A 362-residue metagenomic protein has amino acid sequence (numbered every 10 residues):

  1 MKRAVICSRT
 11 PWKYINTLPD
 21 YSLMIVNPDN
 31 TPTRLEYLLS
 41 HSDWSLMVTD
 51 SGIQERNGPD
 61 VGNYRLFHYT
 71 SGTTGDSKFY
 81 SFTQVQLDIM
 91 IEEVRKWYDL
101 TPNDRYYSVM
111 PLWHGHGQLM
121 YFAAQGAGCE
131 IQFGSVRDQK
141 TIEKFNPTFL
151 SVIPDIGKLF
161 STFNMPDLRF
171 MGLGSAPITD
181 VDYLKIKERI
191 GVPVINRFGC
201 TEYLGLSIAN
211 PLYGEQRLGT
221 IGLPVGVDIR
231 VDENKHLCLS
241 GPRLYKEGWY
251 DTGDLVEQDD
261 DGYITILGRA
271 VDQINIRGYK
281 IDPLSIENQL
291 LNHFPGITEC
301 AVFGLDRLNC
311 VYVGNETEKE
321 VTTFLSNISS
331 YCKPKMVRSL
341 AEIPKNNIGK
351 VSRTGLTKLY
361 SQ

Functional and structural regions predicted by a protein language model:
M1-P32, S108-M110, K280: Conserved AMP-binding/adenylate-forming
W44, V48-Y64, I91: Flexible, low-complexity linker/hinge segments
Y64-E92, N210: Conserved AMP-binding A3 loop
D88-R105, L112-F149: Conserved AMP-binding/adenylation subdomain of ANL enzymes
T148-S151, F160-Q216: Gly/Ser/Thr-rich phosphate-binding loop
S175, G199, G222, D254 (+1 more regions): Active-site glycine-centered loops adjacent to acidic/histidine catalytic or metal-binding residues that shape
P177, A209-L212, Q216-G248: Adenylate-forming AMP-binding core of the ANL superfamily, especially NRPS adenylation
G241, L255-K333, E342, G349 (+1 more regions): AMP-binding/adenylate-forming catalytic core of the ANL superfamily
